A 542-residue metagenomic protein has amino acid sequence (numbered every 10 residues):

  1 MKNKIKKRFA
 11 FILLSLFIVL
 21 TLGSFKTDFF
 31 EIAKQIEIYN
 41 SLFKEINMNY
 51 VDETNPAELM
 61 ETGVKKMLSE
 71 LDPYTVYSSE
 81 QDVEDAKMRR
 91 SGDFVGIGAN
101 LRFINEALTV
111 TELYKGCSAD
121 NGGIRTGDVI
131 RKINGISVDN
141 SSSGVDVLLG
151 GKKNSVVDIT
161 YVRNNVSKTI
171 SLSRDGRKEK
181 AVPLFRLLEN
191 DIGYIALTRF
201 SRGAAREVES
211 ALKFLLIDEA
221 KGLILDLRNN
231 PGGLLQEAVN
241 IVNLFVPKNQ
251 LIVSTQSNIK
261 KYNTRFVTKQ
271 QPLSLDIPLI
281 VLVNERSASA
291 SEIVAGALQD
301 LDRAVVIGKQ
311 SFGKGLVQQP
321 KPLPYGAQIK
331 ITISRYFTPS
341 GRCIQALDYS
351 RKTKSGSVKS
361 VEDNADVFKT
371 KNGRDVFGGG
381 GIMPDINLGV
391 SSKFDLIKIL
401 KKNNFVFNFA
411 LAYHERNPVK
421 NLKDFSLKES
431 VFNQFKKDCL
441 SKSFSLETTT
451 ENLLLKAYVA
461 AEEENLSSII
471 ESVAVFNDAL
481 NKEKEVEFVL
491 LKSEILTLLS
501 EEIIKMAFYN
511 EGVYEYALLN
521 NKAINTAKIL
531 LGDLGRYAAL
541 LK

Functional and structural regions predicted by a protein language model:
M1-I5: N-terminal secretory signal peptides that target proteins for export/translocation
A10-S24: Hydrophobic membrane-insertion alpha-helices, especially the h-region of bacterial N-terminal signal peptides
G23-Q35, Y39, F43-V51, N55-P56 (+5 more regions): Cleft-lining beta-strand/loop regions that shape enzyme active-site pockets
Y50-T111, N154-L184, L518-N525, R536-K542: Extended, small/polar residue-biased N-terminal targeting/export presequences and adjacent propeptide/linker tracts
E112, S141, S171, T332 (+3 more regions): Short linear motifs in exposed loops
A290, D302, K309, G313-R374 (+1 more regions): Polar, glycine-rich mid-to-C-terminal structural blocks that act as macromolecule-binding/assembly scaffolds
C343-I344, D348-Y349, K354-K542: Conserved functional hotspot residues or short segments at active or partner-binding sites across diverse domains
